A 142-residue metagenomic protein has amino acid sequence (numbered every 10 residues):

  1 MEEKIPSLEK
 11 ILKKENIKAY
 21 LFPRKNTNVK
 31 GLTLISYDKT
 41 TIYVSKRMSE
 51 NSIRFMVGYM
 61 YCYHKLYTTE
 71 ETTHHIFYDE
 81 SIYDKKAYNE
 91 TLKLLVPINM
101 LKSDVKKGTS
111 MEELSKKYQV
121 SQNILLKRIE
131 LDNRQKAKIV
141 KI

Functional and structural regions predicted by a protein language model:
M1-I142: Active-site hotspot residues in diverse enzymes, especially metal/ion-binding acidic/histidine motifs
